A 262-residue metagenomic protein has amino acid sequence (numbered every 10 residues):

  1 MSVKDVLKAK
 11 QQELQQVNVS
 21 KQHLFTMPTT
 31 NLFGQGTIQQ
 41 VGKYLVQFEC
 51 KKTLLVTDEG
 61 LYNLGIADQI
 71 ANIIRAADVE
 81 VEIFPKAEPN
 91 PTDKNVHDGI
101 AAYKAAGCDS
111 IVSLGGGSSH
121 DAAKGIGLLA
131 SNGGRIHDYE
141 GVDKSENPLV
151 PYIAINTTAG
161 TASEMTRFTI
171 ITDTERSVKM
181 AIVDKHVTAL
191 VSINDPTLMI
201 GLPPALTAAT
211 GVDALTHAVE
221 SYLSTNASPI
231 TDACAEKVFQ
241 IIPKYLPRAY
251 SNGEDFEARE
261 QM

Functional and structural regions predicted by a protein language model:
M1-I83: An N-terminal, well-structured beta->alpha segment
L54-L55, S110-V112, I153: Conserved beta-strand elements of the Class I
T57, G115, T172: Short beta-strand/turn micro-motifs composed of small residues that flank or help shape donor/cofactor-binding pockets
T57-D58, K86, I155-T157: Cofactor-binding loop segments of dinucleotide-utilizing enzymes, especially the Rossmann-like FAD- and NAD(P)+-binding
Y62-H137, R248-R259: N-terminal small/polar loop signature for handling phosphorylated ligands or for N-terminal nucleophile
S131-P229: A glycine/threonine-rich phosphate-anchoring loop and its flanking beta-alpha core in nucleotide/phosphate-binding
S221-M262: Active-site segments that bind and position negatively charged phosphate/pyrophosphate groups
